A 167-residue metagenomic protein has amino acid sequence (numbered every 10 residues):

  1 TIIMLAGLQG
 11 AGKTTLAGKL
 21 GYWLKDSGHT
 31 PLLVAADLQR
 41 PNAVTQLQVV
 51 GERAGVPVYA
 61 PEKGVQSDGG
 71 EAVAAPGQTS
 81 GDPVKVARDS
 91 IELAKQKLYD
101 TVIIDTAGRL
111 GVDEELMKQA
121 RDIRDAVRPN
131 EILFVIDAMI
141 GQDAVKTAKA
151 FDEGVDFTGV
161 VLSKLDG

Functional and structural regions predicted by a protein language model:
T1-G167: P-loop/Walker A NTP-binding module and the surrounding RecA-like catalytic core of P-loop NTPases
